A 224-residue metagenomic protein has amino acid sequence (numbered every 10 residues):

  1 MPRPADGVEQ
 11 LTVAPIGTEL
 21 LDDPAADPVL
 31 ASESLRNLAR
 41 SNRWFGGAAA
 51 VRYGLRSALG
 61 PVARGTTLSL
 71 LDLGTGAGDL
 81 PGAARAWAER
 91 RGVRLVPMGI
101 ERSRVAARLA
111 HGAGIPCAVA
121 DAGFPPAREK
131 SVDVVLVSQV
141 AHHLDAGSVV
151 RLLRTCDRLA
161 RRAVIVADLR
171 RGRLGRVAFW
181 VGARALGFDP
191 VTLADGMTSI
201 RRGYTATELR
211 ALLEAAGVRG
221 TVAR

Functional and structural regions predicted by a protein language model:
M1-P24: N-terminal auxiliary segments of SAM/dcSAM-dependent transferases
P28-Y53, A58: Class I SAM-dependent methyltransferase Rossmann-like catalytic core, especially the SAM/SAH-binding loop
L71, A77-F124: Class I SAM-dependent methyltransferase SAM/SAH-binding core
L136: A conserved beta-strand element that flanks and buttresses the S-adenosyl-L-methionine
V140: Hydrophobic adenine-recognition pocket in adenosine-nucleotide-binding enzymes
L144-T155: A short, conserved alpha-helix within the catalytic core of class I
A160-L169: Conserved beta-strand signature within the Rossmann-like core of class I S-adenosyl-L-methionine
L169-L213, V222: C-terminal alpha-helical "lid/dimerization" subdomain adjacent to the S-adenosyl-L-methionine
